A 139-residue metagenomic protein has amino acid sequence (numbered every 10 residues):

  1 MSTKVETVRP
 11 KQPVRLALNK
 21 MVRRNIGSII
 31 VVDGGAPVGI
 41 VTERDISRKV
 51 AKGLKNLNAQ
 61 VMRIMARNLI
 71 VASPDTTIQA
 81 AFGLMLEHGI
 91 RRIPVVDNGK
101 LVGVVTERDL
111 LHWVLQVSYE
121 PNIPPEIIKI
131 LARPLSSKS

Functional and structural regions predicted by a protein language model:
M1-K4, T42-V71, T77-L86, T106-S139: Tandem CBS (Bateman) regulatory domains
M1-T3, Q12, S28, V102 (+1 more regions): Residue-level marker of intrinsically disordered, low-complexity segments enriched for small/polar residues
T7-N25, A72-G89, V96, V114: The conserved cystathionine-beta-synthase
P10-P13, P37, P74, P94 (+2 more regions): Proline-rich intrinsically disordered, low-complexity coils
L16-N19, V32-G34, K52-K55: Short hydrophobic/aromatic-rich motifs at helix boundaries and adjacent loops
M21-R24, I29-D45, M85, I93-R108: A glycine-centered beta-loop-beta connector
